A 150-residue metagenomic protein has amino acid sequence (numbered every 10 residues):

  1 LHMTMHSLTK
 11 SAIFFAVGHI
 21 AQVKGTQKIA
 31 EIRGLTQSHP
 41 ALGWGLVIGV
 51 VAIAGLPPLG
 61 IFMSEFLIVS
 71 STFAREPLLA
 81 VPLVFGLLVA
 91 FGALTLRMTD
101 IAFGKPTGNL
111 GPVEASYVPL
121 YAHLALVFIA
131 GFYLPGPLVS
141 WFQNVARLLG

Functional and structural regions predicted by a protein language model:
H2-S7: Short alpha-helical catalytic segment bearing the HExxH-like zincin motif of zinc-dependent metalloproteases
L8-I13, A146-G150: Alpha-helical transmembrane segments and their membrane-interface exit regions
T9-P82, G108-V127: Interfacial and helix-entry/exit segments of alpha-helical transmembrane bundles in multi-pass inner-membrane proteins
H39-L42, F91, T95-G150: Cytoplasmic/organellar membrane-interface segments at the starts of transmembrane helices in multi-pass inner-membrane
P77-R97: Alpha-helical transmembrane segments of multi-pass integral membrane proteins
